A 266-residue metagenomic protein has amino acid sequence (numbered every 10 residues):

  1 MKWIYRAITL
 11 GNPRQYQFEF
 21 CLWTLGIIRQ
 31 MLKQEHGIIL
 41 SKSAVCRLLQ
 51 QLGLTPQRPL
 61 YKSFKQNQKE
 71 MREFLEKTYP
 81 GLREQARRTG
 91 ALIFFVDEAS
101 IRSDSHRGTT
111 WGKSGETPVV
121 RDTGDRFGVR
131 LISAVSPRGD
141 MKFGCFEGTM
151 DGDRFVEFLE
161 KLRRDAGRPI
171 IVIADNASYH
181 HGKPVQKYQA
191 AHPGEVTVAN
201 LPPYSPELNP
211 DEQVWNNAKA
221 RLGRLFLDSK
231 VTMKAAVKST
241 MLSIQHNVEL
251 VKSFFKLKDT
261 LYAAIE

Functional and structural regions predicted by a protein language model:
M1-E266: Short functional hotspots at interaction and active-site rims
